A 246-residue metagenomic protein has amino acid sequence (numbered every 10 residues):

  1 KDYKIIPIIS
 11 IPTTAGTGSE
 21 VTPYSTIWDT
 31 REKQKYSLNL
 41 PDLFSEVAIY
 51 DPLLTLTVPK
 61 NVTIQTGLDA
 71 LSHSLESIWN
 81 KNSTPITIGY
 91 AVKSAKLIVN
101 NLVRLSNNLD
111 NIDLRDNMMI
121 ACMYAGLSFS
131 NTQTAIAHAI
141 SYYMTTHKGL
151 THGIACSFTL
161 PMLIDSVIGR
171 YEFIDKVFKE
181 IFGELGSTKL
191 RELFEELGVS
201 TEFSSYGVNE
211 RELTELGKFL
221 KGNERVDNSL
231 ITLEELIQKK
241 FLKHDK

Functional and structural regions predicted by a protein language model:
K1-Y24: Proline/glycine-rich low-complexity loops and linkers
T13-G16, L54, P161-I164: Acidic, glycine-rich active-site loops and adjacent beta-strand->loop/helix elements that engage anionic groups
G16, M123-T151, C156, N223-R225: Glycine-rich phosphate/pyrophosphate-binding beta-alpha loops
Y24-T132: Carboxylate- and glycine-rich phosphate/diphosphate-binding segment that chelates Mg2+/Mn2+
D42, F178, F182-K246: C-terminal charged capping/lid subdomain of soluble metabolic enzymes
L71-L75, M118-G126, I140, L160 (+3 more regions): Short alpha-helical scaffolding segments that buttress acidic/His motifs in well-ordered protein cores
Y143-E202: Active-site pocket-lining segment
